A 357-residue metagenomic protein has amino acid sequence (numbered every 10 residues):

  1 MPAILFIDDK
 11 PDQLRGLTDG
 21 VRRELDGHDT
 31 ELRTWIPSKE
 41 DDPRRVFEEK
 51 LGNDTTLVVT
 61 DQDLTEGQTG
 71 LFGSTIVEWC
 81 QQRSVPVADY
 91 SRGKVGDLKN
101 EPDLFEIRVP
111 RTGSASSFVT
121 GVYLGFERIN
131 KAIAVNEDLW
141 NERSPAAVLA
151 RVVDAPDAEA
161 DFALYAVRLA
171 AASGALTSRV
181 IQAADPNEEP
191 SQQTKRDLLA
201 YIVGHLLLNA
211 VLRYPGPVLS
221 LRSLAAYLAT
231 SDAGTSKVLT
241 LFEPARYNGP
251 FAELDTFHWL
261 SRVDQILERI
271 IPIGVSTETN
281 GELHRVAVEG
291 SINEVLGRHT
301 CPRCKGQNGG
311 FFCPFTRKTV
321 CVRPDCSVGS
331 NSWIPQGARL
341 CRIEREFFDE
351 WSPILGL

Functional and structural regions predicted by a protein language model:
M1-D26: Conserved acidic segment of CheY-like receiver
D12-L17, D42-P43, V95-K99: Short, charged/polar "capping" segments at the starts of alpha-helices and the immediately preceding loops
G16-E24, F47-E48, N100-L104: Short, aromatic/basic amphipathic alpha-helical patches
R23-L32, W79-V87: Structural alpha-beta junctions
G27-L51: A short, well-structured beta->alpha microelement
E40-E48, T56-Q82, R92-K94: Conserved phosphotransfer microenvironments
Q68-L71, T75, Q81-R83, A88-A150: Alpha4 helix (beta4-alpha4-beta5 surface) of REC/receiver domains from two-component response regulators
N136-L357: C-terminal output/effector regions of signal-responsive regulators
